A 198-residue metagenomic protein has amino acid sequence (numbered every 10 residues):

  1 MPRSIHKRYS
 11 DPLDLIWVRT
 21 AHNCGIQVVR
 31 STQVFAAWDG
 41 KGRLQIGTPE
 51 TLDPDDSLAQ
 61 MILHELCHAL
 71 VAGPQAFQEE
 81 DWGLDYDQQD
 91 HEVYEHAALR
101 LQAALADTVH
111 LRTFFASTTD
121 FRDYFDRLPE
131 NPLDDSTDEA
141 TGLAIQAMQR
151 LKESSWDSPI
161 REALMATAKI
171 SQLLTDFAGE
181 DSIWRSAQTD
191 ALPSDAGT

Functional and structural regions predicted by a protein language model:
M1-V28, I170, D190-G197: A metal-dependent hydrolase signature that marks the N-terminal structural subdomain at the beginning of catalytic folds
Y9, Q45-Q60: Short pre-active-site segment immediately N-terminal to the catalytic Zn-binding motif
R19-Q45, P54-D55, D123-Y124: Catalytic zinc-binding patch centered on the HExxH motif and its immediate surroundings that defines zinc-dependent
K41, D56, V71-A103, R122: Post-HEXXH active-site segment of zinc metalloproteases
Q60-G73: Active-site recognition of the HExxH zinc-binding catalytic motif
A104-F121: Short helix/loop segments within enzyme catalytic domains that coordinate or immediately flank catalytic cofactors
A116-P132: A short beta-strand-loop-alpha-helix capping motif that often carries His-Thr
L128-T198: Pan-zinc metallopeptidase signature
